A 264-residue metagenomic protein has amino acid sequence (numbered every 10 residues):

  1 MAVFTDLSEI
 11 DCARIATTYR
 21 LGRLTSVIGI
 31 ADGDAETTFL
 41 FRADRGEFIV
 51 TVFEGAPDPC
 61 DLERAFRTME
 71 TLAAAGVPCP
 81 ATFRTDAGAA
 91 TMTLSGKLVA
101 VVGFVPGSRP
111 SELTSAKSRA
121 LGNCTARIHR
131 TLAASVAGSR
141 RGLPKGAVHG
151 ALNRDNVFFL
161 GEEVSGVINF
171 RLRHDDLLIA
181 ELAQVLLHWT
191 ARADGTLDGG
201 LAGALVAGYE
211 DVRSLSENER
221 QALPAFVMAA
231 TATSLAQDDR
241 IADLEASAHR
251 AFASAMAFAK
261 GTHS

Functional and structural regions predicted by a protein language model:
M1-D86, E163, S264: Conserved NTP-binding catalytic cores of kinases and kinase-like/nucleotidyltransferase enzymes across multiple kinase
T5-T18, T131-G150, L160, S214: An alpha-helical support segment within catalytic cores of ATP-dependent transferases
D34-R45, I49-V50, T82, R140-A180 (+2 more regions): Active-site acidic catalytic loop and adjacent metal/ATP-binding pocket of ATP-dependent phosphoryl transfer enzymes
R42-V136: ATP-binding pocket architecture of kinase catalytic cores
V99-E112, A229-E245: A glycine-centered beta->alpha junction motif in the catalytic cores of kinase/phosphotransferase enzymes
I179-R213, M228-D243: Active-site activation/catalytic loop segments of kinase-like enzymes and analogous catalytic loops in related
L215-V227: All-alpha amphipathic helical-bundle segments outside canonical DNA-binding/catalytic cores that form hydrophobic
S234-S264: ATP/Mg2+ or Mg2+-diphosphate-binding catalytic cores that bind nucleotide phosphates or diphosphates via glycine-rich
